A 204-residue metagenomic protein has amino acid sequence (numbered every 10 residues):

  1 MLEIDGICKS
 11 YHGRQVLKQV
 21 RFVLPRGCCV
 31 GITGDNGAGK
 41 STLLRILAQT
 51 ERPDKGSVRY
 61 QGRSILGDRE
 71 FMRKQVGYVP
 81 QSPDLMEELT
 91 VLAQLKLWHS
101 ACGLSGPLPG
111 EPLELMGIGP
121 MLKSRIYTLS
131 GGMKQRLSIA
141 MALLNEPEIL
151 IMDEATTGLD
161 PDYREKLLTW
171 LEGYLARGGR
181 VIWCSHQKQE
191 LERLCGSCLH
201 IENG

Functional and structural regions predicted by a protein language model:
T33-D35: The feature captures the beta-strand-to-loop junction immediately N-terminal to the Walker
A48: Helix-to-loop junction immediately C-terminal to a conserved catalytic motif
G56-G67, F71-M72: Conserved ABC transporter NBD signature motif
S82, L89-A101: Q-loop/switch helix immediately C-terminal to the Walker
K96, G106-L122: Conserved ABC ATPase "signature" region
L150-E154: Catalytic Walker B motif of ABC-type/P-loop ATPase nucleotide-binding domains
